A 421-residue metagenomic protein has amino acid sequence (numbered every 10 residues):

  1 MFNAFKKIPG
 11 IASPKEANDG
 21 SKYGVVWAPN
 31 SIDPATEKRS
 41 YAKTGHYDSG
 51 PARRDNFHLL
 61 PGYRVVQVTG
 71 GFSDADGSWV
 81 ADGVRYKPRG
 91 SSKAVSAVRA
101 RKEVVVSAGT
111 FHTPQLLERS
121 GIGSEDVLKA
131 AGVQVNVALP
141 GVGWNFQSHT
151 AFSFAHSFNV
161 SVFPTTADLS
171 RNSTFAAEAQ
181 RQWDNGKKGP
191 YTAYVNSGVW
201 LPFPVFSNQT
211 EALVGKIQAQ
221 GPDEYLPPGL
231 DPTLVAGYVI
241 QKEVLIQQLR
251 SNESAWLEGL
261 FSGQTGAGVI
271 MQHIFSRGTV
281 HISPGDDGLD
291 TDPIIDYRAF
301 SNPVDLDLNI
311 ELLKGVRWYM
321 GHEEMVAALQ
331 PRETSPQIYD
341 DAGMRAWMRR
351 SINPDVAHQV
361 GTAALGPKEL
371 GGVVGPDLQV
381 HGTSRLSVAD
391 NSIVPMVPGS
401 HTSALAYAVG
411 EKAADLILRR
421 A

Functional and structural regions predicted by a protein language model:
M1-F72, V80-A81, F154: Conserved redox-cofactor binding core of oxidoreductases
P9-K15, R53-N56, G71, Q134 (+2 more regions): Surface-exposed helix-capping loop/turn segments at secondary-structure junctions
K15-S21, K43, G62, V160-V162 (+3 more regions): Short coil/turn segments at secondary-structure boundaries
K15-V25, L139-Q147, R332-P336: Short, solvent-exposed turn/loop segments enriched in Gly/Ser/Thr/Pro and often Arg
K22-P29, V127-K129, D287-I294, A327-Q330 (+2 more regions): Surface-exposed beta-strand-to-loop junctions that form interaction patches on eukaryotic regulatory domains
F57-H58, R64, G77-W79, G83-A151 (+3 more regions): C-terminal structured subdomain/cap of oxidoreductase catalytic cores
T69, Y86-P88, F203: Residue-level signal for short segments within beta-strands and strand-turn junctions of well-structured beta-sheet
S124-Q264, S351, H358-Q359: Mid-to-C-terminal "cap/lid" subdomains and adjacent gly/pro-rich loops that border and regulate access to redox
